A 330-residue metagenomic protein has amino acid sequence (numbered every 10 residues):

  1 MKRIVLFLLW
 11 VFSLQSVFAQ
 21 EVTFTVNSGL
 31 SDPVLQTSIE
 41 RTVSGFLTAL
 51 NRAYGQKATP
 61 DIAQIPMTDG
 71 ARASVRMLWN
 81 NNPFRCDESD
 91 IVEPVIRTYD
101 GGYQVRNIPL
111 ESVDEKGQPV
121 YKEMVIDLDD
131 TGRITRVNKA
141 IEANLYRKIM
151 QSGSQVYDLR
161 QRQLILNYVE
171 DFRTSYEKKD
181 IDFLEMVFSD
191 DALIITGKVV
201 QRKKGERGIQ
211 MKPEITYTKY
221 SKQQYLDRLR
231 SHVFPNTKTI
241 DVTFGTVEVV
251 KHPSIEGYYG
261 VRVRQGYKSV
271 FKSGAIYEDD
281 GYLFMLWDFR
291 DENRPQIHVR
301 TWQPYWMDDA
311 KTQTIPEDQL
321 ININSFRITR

Functional and structural regions predicted by a protein language model:
I4-S13: Sec-dependent N-terminal signal peptides
L14-A19: Sec/Tat signal peptide C-region and signal peptidase I cleavage site
Q20, P66-V125, R207-Y277: Surface-exposed, charged secondary-structure patches
Q20-Q56, G132-T174, K178, D182 (+1 more regions): Short, low-complexity N-terminal intrinsically disordered segments enriched in polar/charged residues
R41-N81, K179-K204: Short, well-ordered alpha-helical segments enriched in acidic and aromatic residues
Y103, P109-R160, S254-R262, V270-R330: Short beta-strand edge/turn micro-motifs at domain boundaries
R160-T218: Conserved small-residue-rich
